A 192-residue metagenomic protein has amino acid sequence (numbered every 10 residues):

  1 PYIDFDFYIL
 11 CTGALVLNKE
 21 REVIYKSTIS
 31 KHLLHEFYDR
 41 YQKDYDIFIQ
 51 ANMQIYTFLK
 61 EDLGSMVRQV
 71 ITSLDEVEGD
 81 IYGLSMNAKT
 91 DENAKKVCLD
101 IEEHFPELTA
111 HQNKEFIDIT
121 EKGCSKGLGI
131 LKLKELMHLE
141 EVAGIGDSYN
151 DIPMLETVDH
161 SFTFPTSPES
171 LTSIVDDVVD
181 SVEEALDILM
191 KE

Functional and structural regions predicted by a protein language model:
P1, R21-E22, C98-L99, E156-T157 (+1 more regions): Short amphipathic alpha-helical segments
P1-D62: Active-site phosphate-binding/coordination module
I3-D4, T12, H104-F105, T157-V158 (+1 more regions): Short, structured coil segments at secondary-structure junctions
F5-C11, V67-R68, S161-P165, D180: Short hydrophobic/aromatic-enriched beta-strand-loop microsegments
V16, I55-Y56, F116-I119, E183-I188: A short acidic, often aromatic-flanked loop/helix-cap motif at beta-alpha or helix-coil junctions that lines enzyme
R40, D44-M154, T166, S173: Conserved acidic, metal-coordinating active-site core of Asp-based, Mg2+-dependent phosphoryl-transfer enzymes
T157, S161-E192: Asp-based, Mg2+/Mn2+-dependent phosphohydrolase catalytic module
